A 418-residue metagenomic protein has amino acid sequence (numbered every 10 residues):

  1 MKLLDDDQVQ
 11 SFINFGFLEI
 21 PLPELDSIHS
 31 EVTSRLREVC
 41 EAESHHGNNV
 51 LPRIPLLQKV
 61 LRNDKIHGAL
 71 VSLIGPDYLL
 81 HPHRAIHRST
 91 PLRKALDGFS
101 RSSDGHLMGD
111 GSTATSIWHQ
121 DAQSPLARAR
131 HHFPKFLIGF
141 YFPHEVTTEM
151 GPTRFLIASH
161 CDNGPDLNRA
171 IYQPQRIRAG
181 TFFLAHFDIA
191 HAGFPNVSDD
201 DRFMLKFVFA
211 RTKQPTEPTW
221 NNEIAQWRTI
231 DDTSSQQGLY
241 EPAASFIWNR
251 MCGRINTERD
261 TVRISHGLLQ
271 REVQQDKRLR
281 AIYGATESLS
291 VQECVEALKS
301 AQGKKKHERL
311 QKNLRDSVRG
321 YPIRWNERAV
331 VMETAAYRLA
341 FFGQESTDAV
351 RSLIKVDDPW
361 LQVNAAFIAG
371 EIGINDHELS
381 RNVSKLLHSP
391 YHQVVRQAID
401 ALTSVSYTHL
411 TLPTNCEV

Functional and structural regions predicted by a protein language model:
L4-F15, E24-A179, F187-A192, N196-D200 (+1 more regions): Non-heme Fe(II) oxygenase catalytic core, chiefly the N-lobe of the double-stranded beta-helix
A190-S290, E296, M332: Non-heme Fe(II)/2-oxoglutarate
S245-R259, Q275-S288, K312, G320-I323 (+3 more regions): Structural detector for internal amphipathic alpha-helices that build alpha-solenoid repeat scaffolds
Q292, K304-E308, E345-S346, D357-W360 (+2 more regions): Alpha-solenoid repeat scaffolds
E296-K305, S317-R324, A349-D357, N382-P390: Alpha-solenoid HEAT/Armadillo-like helical repeat scaffolds in large eukaryotic proteins
Y407-T414: Conserved small/polar residues in nucleotide/adenosyl-binding loops
